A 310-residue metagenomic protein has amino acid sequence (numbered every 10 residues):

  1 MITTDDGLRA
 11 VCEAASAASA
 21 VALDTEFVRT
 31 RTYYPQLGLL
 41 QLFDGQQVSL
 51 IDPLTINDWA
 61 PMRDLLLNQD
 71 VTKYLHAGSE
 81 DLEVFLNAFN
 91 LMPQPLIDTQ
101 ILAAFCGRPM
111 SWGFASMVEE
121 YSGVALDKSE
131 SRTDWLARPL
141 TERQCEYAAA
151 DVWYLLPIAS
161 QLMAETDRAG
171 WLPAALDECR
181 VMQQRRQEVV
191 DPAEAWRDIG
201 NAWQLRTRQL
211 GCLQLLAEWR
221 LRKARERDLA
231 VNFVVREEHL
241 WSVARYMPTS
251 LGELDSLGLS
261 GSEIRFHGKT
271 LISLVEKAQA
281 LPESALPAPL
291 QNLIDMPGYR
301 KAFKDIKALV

Functional and structural regions predicted by a protein language model:
I2-R9, A14-L23, V28-E165: Conserved DEDDh/DEDDy metal-dependent 3′-5′ exonuclease domain
E142, L162-L309: Accessory DNA-binding and partner-docking regions appended to nucleic-acid-acting proteins, especially the terminal
